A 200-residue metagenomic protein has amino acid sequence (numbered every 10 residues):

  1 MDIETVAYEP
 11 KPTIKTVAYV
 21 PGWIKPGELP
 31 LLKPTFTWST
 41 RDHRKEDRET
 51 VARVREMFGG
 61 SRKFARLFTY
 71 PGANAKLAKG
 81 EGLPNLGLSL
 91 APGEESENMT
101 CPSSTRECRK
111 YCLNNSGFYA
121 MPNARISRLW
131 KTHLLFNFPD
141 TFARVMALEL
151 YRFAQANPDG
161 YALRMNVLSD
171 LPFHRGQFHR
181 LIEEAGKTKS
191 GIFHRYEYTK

Functional and structural regions predicted by a protein language model:
M1-K200: SEC14/CRAL-TRIO lipid-binding/transfer domains and related phosphoinositide-recognition modules that form deep
